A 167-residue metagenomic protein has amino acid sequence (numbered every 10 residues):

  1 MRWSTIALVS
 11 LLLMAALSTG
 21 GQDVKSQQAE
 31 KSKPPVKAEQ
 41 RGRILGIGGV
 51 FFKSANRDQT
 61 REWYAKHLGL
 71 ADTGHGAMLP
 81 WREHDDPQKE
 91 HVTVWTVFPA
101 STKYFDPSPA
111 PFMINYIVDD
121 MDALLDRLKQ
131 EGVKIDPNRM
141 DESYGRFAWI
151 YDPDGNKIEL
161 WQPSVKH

Functional and structural regions predicted by a protein language model:
W3, Q22-G46, T73-H75, L125-H167: Vicinal oxygen chelate
T5, E83-D85, S101, Y116: Solvent-exposed, flexible loop/coil residues
A7-S18: Bacterial N-terminal signal peptides
R41-L45, F51-T96, Q130, A148: Core segments of cupin and vicinal oxygen chelate
I47-A55, A100-L128, R146-Y151, N156: Vicinal oxygen chelate
E83, P99, Q162-S164: Residue-level signal for short segments within beta-strands and strand-turn junctions of well-structured beta-sheet
D85-P87, K103-D106, R139: Short secondary-structure boundary/capping segments
